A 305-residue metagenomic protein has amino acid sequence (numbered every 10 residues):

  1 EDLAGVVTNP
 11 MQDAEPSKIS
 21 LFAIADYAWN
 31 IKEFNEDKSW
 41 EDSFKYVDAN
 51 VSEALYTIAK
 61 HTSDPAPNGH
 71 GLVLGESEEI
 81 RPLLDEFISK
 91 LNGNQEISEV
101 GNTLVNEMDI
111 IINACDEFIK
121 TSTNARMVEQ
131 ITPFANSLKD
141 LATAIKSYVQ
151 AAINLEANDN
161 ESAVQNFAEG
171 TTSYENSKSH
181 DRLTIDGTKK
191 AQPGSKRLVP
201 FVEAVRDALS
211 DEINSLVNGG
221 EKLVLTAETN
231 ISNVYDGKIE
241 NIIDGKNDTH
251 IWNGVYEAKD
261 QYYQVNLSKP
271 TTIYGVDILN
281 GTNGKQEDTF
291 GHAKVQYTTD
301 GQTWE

Functional and structural regions predicted by a protein language model:
E1-G220: Substrate-binding groove of N-acetylhexosamine-processing glycoside hydrolases
L3, L225-T226, I273, F290: A broad structural signal for short, well-ordered beta-strand segments within beta-sheet-rich domains
T8-P10, N233, G254: Pocket-edge structural micro-motifs
T184, V224-T226, S268: Compositionally biased amphipathic helical and low-complexity segments enriched in hydrophobic
G219-K246: Predominantly extracellular/luminal regions of secreted and cell-surface proteins, especially disulfide-bonded
D244-W304: Aromatic, loop-rich ligand-recognition surfaces of beta-strand-rich domains
